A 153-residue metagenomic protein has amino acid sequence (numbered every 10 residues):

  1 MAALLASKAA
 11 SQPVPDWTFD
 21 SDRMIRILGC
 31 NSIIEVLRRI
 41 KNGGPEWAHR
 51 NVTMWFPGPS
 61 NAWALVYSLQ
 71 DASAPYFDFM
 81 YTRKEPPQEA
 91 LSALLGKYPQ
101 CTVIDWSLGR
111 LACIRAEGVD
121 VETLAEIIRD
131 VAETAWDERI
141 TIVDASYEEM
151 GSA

Functional and structural regions predicted by a protein language model:
A2-A153: Structured alpha/beta or helical-core interaction and ligand-binding surfaces enriched in interleaved
